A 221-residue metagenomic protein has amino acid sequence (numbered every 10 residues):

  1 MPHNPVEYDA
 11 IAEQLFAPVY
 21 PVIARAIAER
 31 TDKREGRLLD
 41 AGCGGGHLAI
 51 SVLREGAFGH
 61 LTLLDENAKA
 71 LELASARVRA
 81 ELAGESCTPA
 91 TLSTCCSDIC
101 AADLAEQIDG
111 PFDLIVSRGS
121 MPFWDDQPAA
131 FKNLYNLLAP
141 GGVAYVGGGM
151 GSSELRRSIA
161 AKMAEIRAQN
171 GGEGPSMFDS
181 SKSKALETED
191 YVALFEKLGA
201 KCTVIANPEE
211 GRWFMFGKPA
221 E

Functional and structural regions predicted by a protein language model:
M1-K33, H47-S51, A101: Conserved class I S-adenosyl-L-methionine
T31-D32, E55, L138: A generic alpha-to-beta junction signature in SAM-dependent methyltransferases
L39-A41, G45-D103: Class I SAM-dependent methyltransferase SAM/SAH-binding core
L104-I115: A short acidic, Gly/Pro-enriched loop at the edge of an enzyme's catalytic core that lines a small-molecule cofactor
L114-Q127: A short SAM/SAH-binding and catalytic strip from SAM-dependent methyltransferases
P128-P140: A short glycine-rich, Lys/Arg-flanked "PGG" loop and its adjoining helix->strand segment in the class I
G147-N207: C-terminal alpha-helical "lid/dimerization" subdomain adjacent to the S-adenosyl-L-methionine
F214-E221: C-terminal lobe and adjacent flexible extensions of AdoMet/dcAdoMet transferase-like proteins
